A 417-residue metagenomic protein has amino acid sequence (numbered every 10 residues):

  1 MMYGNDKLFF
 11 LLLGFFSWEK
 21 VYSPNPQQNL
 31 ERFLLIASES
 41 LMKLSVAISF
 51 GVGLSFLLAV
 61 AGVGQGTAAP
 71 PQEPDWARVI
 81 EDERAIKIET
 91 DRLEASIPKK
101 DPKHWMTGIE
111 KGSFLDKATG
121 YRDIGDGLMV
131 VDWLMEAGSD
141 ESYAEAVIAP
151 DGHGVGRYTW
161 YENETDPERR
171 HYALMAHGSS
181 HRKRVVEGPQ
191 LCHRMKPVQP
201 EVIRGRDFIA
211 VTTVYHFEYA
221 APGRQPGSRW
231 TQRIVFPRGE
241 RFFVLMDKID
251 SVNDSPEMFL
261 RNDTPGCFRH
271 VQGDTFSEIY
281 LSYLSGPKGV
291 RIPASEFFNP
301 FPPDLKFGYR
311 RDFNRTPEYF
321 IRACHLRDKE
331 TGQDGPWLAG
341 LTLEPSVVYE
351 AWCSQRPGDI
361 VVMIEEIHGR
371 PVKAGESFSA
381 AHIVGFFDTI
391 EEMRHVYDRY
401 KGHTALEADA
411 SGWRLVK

Functional and structural regions predicted by a protein language model:
S49-A61: Bacterial N-terminal signal peptides
Q65-L115, P265, R394, H403-K417: Mature N-terminal, pre-catalytic/accessory segment of carbohydrate-active enzymes
P71, I80-D82, E89, P303-K417: Beta-strand-rich recognition/accessory modules
E83-E218: Acidic-aromatic substrate-binding/catalytic surfaces of carbohydrate-active enzymes
E110, P197-Q272: Acidic, contiguous internal or C-terminal segments within carbohydrate-active enzymes that form a structured patch used
V244, N253-G335: Polysaccharide-binding surfaces and accessory modules of carbohydrate-active proteins
